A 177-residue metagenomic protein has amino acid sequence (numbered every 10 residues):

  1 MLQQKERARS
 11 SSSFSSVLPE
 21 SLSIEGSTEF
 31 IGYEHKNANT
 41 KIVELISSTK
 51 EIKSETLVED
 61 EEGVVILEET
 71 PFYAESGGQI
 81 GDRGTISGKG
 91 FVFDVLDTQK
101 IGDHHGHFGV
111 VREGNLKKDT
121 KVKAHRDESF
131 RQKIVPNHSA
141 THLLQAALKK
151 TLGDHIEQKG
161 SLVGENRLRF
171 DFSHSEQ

Functional and structural regions predicted by a protein language model:
M1-Q177: A glycine- and charged-residue-rich anion-binding loop/surface
